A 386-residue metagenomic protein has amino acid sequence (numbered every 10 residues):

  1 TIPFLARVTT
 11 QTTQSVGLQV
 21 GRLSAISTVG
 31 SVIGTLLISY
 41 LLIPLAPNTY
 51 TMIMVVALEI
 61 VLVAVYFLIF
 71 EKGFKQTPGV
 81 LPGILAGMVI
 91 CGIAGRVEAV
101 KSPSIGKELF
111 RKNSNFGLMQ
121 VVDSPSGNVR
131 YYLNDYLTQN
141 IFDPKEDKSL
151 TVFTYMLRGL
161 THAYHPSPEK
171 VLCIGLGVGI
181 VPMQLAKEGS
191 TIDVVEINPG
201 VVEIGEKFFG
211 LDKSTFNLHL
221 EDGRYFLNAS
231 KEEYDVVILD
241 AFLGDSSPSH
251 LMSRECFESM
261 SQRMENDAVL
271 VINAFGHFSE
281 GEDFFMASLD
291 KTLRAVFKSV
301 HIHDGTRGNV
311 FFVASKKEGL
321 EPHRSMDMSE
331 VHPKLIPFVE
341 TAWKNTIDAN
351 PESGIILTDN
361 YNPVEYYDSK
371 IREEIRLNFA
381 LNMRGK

Functional and structural regions predicted by a protein language model:
T1-Q11: Intracellular juxtamembrane helix-capping segments at the cytosolic ends of symmetry-related transmembrane helices
Q11-S15, I69-P78: Membrane-interface helix-boundary motifs at transmembrane edges
T13-S24: Loop-to-transmembrane helix entry/capping segments in MFS-fold secondary transporters and related SLC/MFSD carriers
L23-S31: Structural signature of transmembrane alpha-helices in multi-pass secondary transporters
S31-S39: Glycine/proline-centered helix-kink
M52-F67, P78-M88: Symmetry-related core transmembrane helices of the 12-TM Major Facilitator Superfamily/SLC fold
F74-A163, S299-K386: Soluble small-group transferase modules, centered on the S-adenosyl donor enzyme superfamily
V152-F275, S279-L289, V296: The AdoMet/dcAdoMet-binding core of the Class I SAM-like
